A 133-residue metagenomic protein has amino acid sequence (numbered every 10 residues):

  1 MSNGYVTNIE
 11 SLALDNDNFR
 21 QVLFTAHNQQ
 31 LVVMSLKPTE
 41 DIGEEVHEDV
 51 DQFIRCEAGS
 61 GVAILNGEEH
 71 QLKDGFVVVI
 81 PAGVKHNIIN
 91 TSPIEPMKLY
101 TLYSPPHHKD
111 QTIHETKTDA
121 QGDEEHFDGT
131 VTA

Functional and structural regions predicted by a protein language model:
M1-N28, E115-A133: A short, N-terminal "cap"/entry segment at the start of jelly-roll beta-barrel domains of the cupin/DSBH fold
I9-E44, V50, L102: A short glycine-rich, His/Asp/Glu-containing loop-to-beta-strand
E40-I42, G59-I64: Short beta-strand segments in beta-sandwich/barrel cores
V46-H47, T91: Conserved catalytic-core motifs of eukaryotic protein kinase domains, centered on the activation segment
D51-G61: Glycine- and acidic-residue-biased ligand/ion/polar-headgroup-sensing regions
E68-A82: Short acidic-glycine-tyrosine-enriched beta hairpin
A82-K109: Ligand-binding loop in jelly-roll beta-barrel domains
